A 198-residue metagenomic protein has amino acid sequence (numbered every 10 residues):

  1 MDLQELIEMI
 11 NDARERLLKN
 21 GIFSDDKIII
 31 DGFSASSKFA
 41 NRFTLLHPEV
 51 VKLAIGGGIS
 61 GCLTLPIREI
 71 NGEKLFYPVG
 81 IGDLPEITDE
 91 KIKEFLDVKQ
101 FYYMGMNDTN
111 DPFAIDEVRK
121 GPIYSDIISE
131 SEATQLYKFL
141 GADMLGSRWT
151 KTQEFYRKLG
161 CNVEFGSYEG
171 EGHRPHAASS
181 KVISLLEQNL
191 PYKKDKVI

Functional and structural regions predicted by a protein language model:
M1-G21: Alpha/beta-hydrolase active-site loop
I22-F23, A35, H47, I92-D97: Extracellular/periplasmic catalytic domains that process cell-envelope and extracellular macromolecules
I28, Q100, V163-E164: Hydrophobic anchor at the start of a short beta-strand that flanks the dinucleotide cofactor-binding loop
D31-S36, A40: Gly/Ala-rich beta-loop-alpha elbow adjacent to hydrolase catalytic centers
R42-L53: Conserved hydrolase catalytic core segment
L53, S60-L159: The feature captures the conserved acid-bearing segment of alpha/beta-hydrolase catalytic domains
A133-T134, D143-I198: C-terminal catalytic histidine-bearing segment of alpha/beta-hydrolase fold enzymes
